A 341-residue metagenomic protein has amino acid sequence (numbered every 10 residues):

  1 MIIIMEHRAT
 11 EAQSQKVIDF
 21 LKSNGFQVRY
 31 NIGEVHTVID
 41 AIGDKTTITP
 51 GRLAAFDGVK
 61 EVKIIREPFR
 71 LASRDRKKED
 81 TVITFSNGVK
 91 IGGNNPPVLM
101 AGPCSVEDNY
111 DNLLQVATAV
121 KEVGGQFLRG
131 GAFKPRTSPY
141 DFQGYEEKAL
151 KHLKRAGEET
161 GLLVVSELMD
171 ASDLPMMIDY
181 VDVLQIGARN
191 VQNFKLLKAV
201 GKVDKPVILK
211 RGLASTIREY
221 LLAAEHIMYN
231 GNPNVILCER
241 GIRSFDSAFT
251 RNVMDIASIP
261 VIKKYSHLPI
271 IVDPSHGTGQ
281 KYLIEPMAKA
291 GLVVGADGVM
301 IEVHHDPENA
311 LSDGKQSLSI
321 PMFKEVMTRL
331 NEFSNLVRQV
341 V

Functional and structural regions predicted by a protein language model:
R8, P97-Q115, S138-Q143, L163-E167 (+3 more regions): Active-site mouth loops of central-metabolism enzymes
E67-M100, V337-V341: N-terminal amphipathic alpha-helix/helix-capping segment at the start of soluble metabolic enzymes
P97-P103, Q126-G130, V164-S166, L184-I186 (+4 more regions): Hydrophobic faces of well-ordered beta-strands that scaffold small-molecule active sites in alpha/beta enzyme cores
G124, M176-Q185, G201-V207, M228-N234 (+2 more regions): Glycine-enriched alpha-helix->loop->beta-strand junction motifs that scaffold or abut catalytic
R129-E147, H305-K315: Glycine-rich, proline-tolerant flexible connector loops at the mouths of alpha/beta enzymes
A132-R136, N190-A257: Conserved anion-binding
P135-V181, Q185, N193-L196: N-terminal active-site wall of soluble small-molecule enzyme domains
F142-S166, V200-P206, I256-I270, Q316-Q339: Alpha-helix-loop-beta-strand connector modules within alpha/beta enzyme cores
